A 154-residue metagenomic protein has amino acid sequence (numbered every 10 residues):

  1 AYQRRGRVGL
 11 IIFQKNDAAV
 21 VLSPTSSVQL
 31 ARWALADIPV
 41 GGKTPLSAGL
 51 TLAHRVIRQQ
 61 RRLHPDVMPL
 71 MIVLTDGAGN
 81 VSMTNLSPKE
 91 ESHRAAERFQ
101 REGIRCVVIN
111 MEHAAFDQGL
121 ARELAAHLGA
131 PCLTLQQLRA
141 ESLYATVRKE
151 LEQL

Functional and structural regions predicted by a protein language model:
A1-P24, G49-L52, V56, P69-L74 (+2 more regions): Von Willebrand factor
Q3, N16-L52, V81, A95 (+1 more regions): Short, charged loop segments at secondary-structure junctions
Q3, R55-L63, E152: Conserved helix-loop functional segments at active or binding sites
G6-D37, R58-R62, N85-S87, Q118-L124 (+1 more regions): Short beta-strand-loop
G9, C106-I109, P131-Q136: Short hydrophobic alpha-helical runs that function as membrane-insertion/retention elements
P65-V67: Catalytic core regions of nucleotide second-messenger enzymes
A78-H127: VWA/integrin I-like adhesion module and closely mimicked acidic/polar interface patches used
L124-L154: C-terminal helix of von Willebrand factor
